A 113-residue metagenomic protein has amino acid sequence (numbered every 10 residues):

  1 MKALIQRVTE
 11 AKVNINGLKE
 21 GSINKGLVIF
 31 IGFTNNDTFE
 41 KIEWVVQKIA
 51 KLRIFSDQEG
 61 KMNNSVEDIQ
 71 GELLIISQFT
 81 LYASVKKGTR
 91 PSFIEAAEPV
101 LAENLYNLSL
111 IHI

Functional and structural regions predicted by a protein language model:
M1-I54: N-terminal structural module
K41-I42, V46-T89: Ordered, amphipathic secondary-structure segments that act as subunit-interaction surfaces in large macromolecular
K86-L101: A charged helix-plus-loop insertion that forms the helical arch/lid used to bind and gate nucleic-acid substrates
L101-L108: Structural signature of FAD isoalloxazine-binding scaffolds in flavoprotein oxidoreductases
I111-I113: Conserved small/polar residues in nucleotide/adenosyl-binding loops
